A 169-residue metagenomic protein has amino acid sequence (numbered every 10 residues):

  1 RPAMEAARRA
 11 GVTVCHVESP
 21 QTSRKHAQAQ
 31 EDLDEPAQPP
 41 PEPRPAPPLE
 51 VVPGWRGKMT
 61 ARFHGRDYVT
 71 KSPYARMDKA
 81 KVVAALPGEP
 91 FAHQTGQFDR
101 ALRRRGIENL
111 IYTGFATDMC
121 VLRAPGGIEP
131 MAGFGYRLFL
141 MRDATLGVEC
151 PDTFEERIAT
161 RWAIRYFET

Functional and structural regions predicted by a protein language model:
R1: N-terminal carbohydrate-binding/catalytic regions of secreted carbohydrate-active enzymes
E5-V12: Short, solvent-exposed loop/edge-beta patches enriched in aromatic
R9, Q21-S23, A27, D32-T169: Active-site-adjacent betaalpha module
T13-E18: Short beta-strand segments at enzyme active-site cores
